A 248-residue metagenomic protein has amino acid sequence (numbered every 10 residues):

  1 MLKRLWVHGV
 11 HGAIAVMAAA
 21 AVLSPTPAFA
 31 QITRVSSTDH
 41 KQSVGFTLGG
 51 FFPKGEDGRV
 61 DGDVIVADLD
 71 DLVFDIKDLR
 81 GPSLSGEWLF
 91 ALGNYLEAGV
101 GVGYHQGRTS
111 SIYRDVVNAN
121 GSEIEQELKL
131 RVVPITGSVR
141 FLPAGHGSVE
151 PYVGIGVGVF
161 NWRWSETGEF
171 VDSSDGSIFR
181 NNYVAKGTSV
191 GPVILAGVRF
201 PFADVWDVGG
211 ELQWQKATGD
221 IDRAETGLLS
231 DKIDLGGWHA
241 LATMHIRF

Functional and structural regions predicted by a protein language model:
M1-H40: Cleavable N-terminal export/targeting peptides
S24-T26, F52, G81, V133 (+4 more regions): Hydrophobic alpha-helix-in-membranes signature
A28-F90, W164, H239-F248: Short glycine/proline- and aromatic-enriched beta-strand/turn motifs that initiate or cap beta-hairpins
I32, I76-A91, E97-G101, L128-R140 (+2 more regions): Outer-membrane beta-barrel transmembrane strands
F46-G50, L84-L92, V102, I135-F141 (+4 more regions): Residues on the lipid-exposed face of transmembrane beta-strands in outer-membrane beta-barrel proteins
P53-L79, Y104-P134, F160-S189, A217-H239: Extracellular/periplasm-exposed beta-strand and loop segments of Gram-negative cell-envelope proteins, dominated by
Y95-A98, G147-V149, D204-V208: Repeated loop/turn-to-beta-strand initiation elements of outer-membrane beta-barrel proteins
P192-L195, R199-R247: Hydrophobic secondary-structure block in the mid-to-C-terminal portion of proteins
